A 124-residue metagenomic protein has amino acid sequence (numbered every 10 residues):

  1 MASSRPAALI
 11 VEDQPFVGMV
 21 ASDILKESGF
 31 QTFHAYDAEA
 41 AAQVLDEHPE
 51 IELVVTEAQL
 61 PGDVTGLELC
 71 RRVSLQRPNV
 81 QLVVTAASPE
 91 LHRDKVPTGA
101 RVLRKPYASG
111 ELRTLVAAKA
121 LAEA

Functional and structural regions predicted by a protein language model:
M1-L9, P15-F16, S22, E50 (+4 more regions): Non-catalytic signal-transmission and effector/linker regions of two-component phosphorelay proteins
P15-F33: Two-component/phosphorelay signaling modules centered on CheY-like receiver
H34-L53, R93: Acidic, metal-coordinating helix/loop segments flanking the phosphotransfer/catalytic sites of two-component signaling
D37, V64-E68: Acidic catalytic/metal-coordinating carboxylates
V54, V102-L103: Two-component signal transduction core modules
E57-A58: Active-site residues of response regulator receiver
T85-A86: Hydrophobic/aromatic residues positioned on beta-strands within the core alpha/beta folds
E90-T98: Short loop/helix-cap segments at secondary-structure boundaries that form the rim of catalytic
